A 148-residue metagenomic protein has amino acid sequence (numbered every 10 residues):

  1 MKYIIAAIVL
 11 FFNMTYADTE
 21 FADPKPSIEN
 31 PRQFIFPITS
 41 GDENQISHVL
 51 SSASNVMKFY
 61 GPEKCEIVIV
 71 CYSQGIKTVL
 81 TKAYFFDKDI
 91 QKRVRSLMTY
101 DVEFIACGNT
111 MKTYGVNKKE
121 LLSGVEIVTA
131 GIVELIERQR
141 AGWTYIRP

Functional and structural regions predicted by a protein language model:
M1-K2: N-terminal hydrophobic targeting signals that begin at the initiator methionine
I5-Y16: Hydrophobic h-region of N-terminal signal peptides that target proteins for export in Gram-negative bacteria
D18-P148: Secreted/extracellular ectodomain signature
